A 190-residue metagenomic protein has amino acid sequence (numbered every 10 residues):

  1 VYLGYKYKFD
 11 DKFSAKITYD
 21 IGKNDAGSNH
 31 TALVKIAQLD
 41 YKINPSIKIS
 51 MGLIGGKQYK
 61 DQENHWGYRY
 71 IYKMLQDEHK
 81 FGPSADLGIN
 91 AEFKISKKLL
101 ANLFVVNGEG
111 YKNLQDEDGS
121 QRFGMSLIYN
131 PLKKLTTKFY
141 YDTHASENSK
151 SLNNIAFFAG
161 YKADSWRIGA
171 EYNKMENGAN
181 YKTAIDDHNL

Functional and structural regions predicted by a protein language model:
V1-G110, E117-T137: Outer membrane beta-barrel
G27, D61-Q62, N113, N148-K150 (+1 more regions): A short, polar/proline- and glycine-enriched secondary-structure boundary/capping micro-motif
K98, D118-S120, M125-L190: Detector for outer-membrane/organellar transmembrane beta-barrel domains, recognizing the amphipathic beta-strand
